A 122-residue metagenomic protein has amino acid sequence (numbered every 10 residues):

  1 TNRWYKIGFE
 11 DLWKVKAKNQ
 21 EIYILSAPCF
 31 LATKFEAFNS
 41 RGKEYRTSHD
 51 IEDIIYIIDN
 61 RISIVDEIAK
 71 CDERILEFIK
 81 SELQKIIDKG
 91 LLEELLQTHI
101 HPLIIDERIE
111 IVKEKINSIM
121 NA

Functional and structural regions predicted by a protein language model:
T1-A122: Compositionally biased terminal segments of proteins
